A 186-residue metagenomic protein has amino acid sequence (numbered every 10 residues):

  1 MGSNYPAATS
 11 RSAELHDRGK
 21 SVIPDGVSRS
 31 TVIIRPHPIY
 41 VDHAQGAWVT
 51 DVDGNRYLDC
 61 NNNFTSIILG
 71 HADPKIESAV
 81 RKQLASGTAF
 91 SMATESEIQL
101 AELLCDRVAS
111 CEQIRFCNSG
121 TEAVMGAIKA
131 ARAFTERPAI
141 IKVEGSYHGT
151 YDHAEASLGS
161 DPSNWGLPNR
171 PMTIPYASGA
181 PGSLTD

Functional and structural regions predicted by a protein language model:
G2-H43: Active-site-adjacent loop/helix segments that line or gate small-molecule/cofactor pockets in enzymes
T9, A13, H43, G70 (+7 more regions): Electropositive phosphate-/nucleotide-binding environments in soluble metabolic enzymes
S10-R18, W48-N55, C105-D106: Short, hydrophobic/aliphatic alpha-helical segments
I23, R29-S30, H37, N63-T65 (+7 more regions): Glycine-rich, flexible loop/turn motifs
P38-N61: Active-site and channel-lining beta-strand-loop segments that bind or position nucleotide-derived/phosphorylated
T50, L69-G70, A156-S157: Short beta-strand-to-turn element immediately C-terminal to the catalytic PLP-Schiff-base lysine in fold type I
R56-R137, I141: Glycine-rich loop-to-alpha-helix module at the N-terminal edge of alpha/beta enzyme cores
E102-D186: PLP-dependent aspartate aminotransferase-fold enzymes
